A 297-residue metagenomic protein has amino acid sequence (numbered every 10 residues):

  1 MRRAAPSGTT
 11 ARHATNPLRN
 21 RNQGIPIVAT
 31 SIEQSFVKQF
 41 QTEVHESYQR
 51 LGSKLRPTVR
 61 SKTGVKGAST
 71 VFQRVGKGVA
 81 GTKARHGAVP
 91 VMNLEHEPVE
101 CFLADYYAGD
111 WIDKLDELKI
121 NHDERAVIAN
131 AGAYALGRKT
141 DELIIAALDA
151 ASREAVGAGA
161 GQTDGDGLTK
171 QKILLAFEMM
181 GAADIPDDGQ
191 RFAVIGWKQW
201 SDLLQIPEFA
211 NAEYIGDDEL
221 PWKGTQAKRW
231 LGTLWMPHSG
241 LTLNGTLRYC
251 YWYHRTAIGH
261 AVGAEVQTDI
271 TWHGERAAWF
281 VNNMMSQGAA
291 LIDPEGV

Functional and structural regions predicted by a protein language model:
R2-R3, H13-A14, R19-C101, V297: N-terminal "assembly arms/tails" that initiate or stabilize quaternary assembly in self-assembling proteins
G8: Walker A (P-loop) phosphate-binding loop of ABC-type ATPase nucleotide-binding domains
P17, Q39, E43, A68-V71 (+4 more regions): Structured, hydrophobic secondary-structure cores that serve as assembly/anchoring elements
L115-A183: Alpha-helical scaffold segments that mediate packing/assembly in large oligomeric complexes
R153-Q226: Extended, solvent-exposed, turn-rich assembly/linker loops in the middle of proteins
Q226-T271: Glycine/small-residue-rich hydrophobic helix-like segments
A264-V297: H-loop/switch region of ABC-family ATPase nucleotide-binding domains
